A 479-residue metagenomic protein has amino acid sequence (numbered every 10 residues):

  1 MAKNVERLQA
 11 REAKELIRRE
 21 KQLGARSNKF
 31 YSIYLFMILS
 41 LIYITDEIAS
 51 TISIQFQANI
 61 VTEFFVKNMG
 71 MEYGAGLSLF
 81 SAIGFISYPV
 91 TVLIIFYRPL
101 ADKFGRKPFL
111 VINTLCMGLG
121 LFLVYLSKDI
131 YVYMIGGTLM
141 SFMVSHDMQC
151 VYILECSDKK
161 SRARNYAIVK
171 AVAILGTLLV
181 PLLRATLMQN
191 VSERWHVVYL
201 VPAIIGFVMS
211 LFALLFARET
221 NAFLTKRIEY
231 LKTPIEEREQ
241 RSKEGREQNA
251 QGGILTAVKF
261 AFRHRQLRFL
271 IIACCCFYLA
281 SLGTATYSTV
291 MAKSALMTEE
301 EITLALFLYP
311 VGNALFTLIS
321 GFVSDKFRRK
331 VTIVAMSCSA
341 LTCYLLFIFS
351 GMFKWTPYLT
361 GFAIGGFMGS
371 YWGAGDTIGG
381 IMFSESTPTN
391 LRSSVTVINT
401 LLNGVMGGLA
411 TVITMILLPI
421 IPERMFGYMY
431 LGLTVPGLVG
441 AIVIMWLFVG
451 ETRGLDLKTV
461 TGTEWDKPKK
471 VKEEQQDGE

Functional and structural regions predicted by a protein language model:
M1-F56: Cytosolic juxtamembrane N-terminal segment immediately preceding the first transmembrane helix of multi-pass
S53-Q55, H264-A314, G407-T411: Extracytoplasmic gate region of multi-pass secondary transporters
Q57-T91: Extracellular/periplasmic helix-loop-helix junction of adjacent transmembrane segments in MFS-like secondary
S81-P99, F307-I319: Central cavity-lining transmembrane alpha-helices of secondary-active solute carriers, predominantly the Major
V92-K128, F327: Conserved MFS/SLC helix-loop-helix module at the cytosolic interface between two early adjacent transmembrane helices
L115-K128, C338-K354: C-terminal ends and interior cores of transmembrane alpha-helices in multi-pass membrane transporters/permeases
Y131-V144, P357-A374: Hydrophobic core of transmembrane alpha-helices in multi-pass small-molecule transporters, especially MFS/SLC-type
M143-V144, S161-Q189, I205-G206, N399-T411: Glycine-rich segments within core transmembrane alpha-helices of 12-TM secondary carriers
